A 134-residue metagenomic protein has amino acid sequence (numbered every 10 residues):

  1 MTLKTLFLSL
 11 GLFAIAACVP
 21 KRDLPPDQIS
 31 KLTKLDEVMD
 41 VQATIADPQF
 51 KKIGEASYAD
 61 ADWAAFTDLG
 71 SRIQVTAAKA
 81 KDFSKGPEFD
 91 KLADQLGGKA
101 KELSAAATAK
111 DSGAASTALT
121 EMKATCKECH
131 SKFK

Functional and structural regions predicted by a protein language model:
M1-F7: Bacterial N-terminal signal peptides that target proteins for export
L12: Residue-centric detector for conserved, function-critical "anchor" positions in compact interaction modules
I15-A17: C-terminal motif of bacterial Sec signal peptides marking the signal peptidase cleavage site
V19-K123: Extracytoplasmic c-type cytochrome modules immediately beyond a signal peptide or single-pass transmembrane anchor
M122-F133: The canonical Cys-X-X-Cys-His
